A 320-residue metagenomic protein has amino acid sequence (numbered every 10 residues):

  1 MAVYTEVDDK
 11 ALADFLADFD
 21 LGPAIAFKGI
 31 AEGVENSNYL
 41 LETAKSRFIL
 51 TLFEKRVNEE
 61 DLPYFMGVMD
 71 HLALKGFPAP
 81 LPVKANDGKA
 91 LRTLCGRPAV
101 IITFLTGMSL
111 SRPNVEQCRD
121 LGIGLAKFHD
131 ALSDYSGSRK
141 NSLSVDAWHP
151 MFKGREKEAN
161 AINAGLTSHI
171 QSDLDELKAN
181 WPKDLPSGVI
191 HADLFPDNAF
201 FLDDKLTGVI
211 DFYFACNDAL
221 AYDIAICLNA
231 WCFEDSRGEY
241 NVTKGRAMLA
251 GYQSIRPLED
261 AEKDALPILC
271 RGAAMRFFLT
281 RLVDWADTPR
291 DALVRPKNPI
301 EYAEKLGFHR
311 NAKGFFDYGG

Functional and structural regions predicted by a protein language model:
M1-N86, D203-K205, F316-G320: Conserved NTP-binding catalytic cores of kinases and kinase-like/nucleotidyltransferase enzymes across multiple kinase
V7-D18, S136-G137, P150-A192, L202 (+1 more regions): An alpha-helical support segment within catalytic cores of ATP-dependent transferases
A31-A44, I49-L50, P82, D175-Y222 (+1 more regions): Active-site acidic catalytic loop and adjacent metal/ATP-binding pocket of ATP-dependent phosphoryl transfer enzymes
T43-G137: ATP-binding pocket architecture of kinase catalytic cores
A99-R112, K153-K157, M275-L293: A glycine-centered beta->alpha junction motif in the catalytic cores of kinase/phosphotransferase enzymes
S111-G165, S187, L293-P296: A cross-family kinase active-site recognition segment
A221-P257, G272-T288: Active-site activation/catalytic loop segments of kinase-like enzymes and analogous catalytic loops in related
F277-G320: ATP/Mg2+ or Mg2+-diphosphate-binding catalytic cores that bind nucleotide phosphates or diphosphates via glycine-rich
